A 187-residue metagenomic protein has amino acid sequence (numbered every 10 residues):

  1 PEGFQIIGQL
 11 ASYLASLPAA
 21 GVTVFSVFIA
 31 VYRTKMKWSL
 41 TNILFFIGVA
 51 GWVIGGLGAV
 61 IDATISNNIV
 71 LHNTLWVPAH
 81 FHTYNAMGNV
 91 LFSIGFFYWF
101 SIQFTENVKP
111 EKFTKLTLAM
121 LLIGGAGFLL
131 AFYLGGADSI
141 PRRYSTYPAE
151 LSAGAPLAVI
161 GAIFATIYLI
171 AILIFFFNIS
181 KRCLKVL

Functional and structural regions predicted by a protein language model:
E2-Y13, S39, L71-A79: Non-cytosolic membrane-interface motifs at loop->transmembrane helix junctions
Q9-A30, I43-I65, A79-T105, K112-Y147 (+1 more regions): Hydrophobic cores of alpha-helical transmembrane segments in multi-pass integral membrane proteins
I29-W38, T64-I65, I69, T74: Alpha-helical transmembrane segments in multi-pass integral membrane proteins
M36, E106-N107: Short, exposed beta-strand "edge-strand" segments with a Pro/Gly-rich flavor and a Y/T-containing core
V70-L75, A149-A153: Juxtamembrane membrane-water interface segments that cap and precede transmembrane helices
